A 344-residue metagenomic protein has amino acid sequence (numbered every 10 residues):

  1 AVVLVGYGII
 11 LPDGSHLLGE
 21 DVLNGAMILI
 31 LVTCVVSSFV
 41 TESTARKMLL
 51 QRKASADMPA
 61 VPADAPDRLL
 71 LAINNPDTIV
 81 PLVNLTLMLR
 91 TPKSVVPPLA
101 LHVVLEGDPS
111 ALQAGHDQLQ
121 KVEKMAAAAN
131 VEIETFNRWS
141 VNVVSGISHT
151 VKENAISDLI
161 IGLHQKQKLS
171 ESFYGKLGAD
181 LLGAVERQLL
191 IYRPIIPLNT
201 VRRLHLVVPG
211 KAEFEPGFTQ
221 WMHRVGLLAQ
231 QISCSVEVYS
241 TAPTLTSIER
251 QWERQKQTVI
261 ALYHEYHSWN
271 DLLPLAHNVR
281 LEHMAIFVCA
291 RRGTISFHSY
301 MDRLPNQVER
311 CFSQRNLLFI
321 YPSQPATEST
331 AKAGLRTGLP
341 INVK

Functional and structural regions predicted by a protein language model:
A1, D13, L119-E123: N-terminal secretory/membrane-targeting helices
V2-T44: Structural signal for the N-terminal portions of transmembrane helices and their immediately preceding loop/interface
G14, A54-S55, Y174: Short secondary-structure boundary micro-motifs
I30-L49, N154-P197, H277-K344: Gly/Ser-rich helix-loop-strand patches that form or flank binding pockets for ribonucleotide-derived cofactors
L31, V40, S55, P66-R68 (+1 more regions): Signature of alpha-helical transmembrane segments and their immediate interfacial
K47-D64: Membrane-proximal cytosolic interface modules of multi-pass membrane proteins
P59-N278, I286-C289, G293, Y321: Structured cytosolic domains appended to multi-pass membrane proteins
